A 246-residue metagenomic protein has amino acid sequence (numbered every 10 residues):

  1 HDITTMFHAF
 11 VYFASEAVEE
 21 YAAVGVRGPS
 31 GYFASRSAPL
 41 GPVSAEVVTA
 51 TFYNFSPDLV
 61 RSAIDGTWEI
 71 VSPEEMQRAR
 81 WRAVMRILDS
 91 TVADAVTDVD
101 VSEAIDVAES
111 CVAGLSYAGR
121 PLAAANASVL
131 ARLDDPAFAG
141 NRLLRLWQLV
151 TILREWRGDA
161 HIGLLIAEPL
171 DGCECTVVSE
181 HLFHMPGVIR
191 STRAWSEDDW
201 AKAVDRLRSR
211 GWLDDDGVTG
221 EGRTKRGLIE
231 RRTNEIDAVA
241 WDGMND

Functional and structural regions predicted by a protein language model:
H1-A201: Phosphate/adenylate-binding glycine loop and adjacent helical scaffold
A194-D246: Accessory, usually C-terminal, subdomains that scaffold auxiliary metal cofactors
